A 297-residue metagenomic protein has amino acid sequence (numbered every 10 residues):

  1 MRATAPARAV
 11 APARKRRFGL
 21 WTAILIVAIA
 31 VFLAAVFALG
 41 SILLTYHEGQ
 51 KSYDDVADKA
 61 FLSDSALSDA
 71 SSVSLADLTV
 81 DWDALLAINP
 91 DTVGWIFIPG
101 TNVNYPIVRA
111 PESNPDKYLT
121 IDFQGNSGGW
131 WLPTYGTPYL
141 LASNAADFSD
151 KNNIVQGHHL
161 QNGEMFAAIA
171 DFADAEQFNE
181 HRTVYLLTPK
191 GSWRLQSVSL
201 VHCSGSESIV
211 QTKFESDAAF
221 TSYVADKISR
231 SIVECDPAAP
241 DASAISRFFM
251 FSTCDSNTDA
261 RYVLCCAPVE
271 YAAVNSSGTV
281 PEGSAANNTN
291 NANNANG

Functional and structural regions predicted by a protein language model:
M1-F18: N-terminal Lys/Arg-rich, disordered targeting/topogenic segments
K15-G19, T45-E48: Intrinsically disordered, low-complexity regulatory regions that flank transcription factor DNA-binding cores
L20-A30: Alpha-helical transmembrane segments
F32-G297: Solvent-exposed, non-transmembrane regions of membrane-associated and secreted proteins
